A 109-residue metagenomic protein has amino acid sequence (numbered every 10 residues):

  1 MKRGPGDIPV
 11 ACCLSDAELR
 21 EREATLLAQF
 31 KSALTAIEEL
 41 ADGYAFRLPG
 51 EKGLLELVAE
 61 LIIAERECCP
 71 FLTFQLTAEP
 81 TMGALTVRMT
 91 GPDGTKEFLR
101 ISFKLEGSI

Functional and structural regions predicted by a protein language model:
M1-A59, Q75-I109: Secretory/periplasmic and organellar redox-cofactor proteins
E65: Short, glycine-rich nucleotide/cofactor-binding loops
L72: Conserved phosphate/anionic-ligand binding catalytic regions in large, soluble enzymes, centered on
